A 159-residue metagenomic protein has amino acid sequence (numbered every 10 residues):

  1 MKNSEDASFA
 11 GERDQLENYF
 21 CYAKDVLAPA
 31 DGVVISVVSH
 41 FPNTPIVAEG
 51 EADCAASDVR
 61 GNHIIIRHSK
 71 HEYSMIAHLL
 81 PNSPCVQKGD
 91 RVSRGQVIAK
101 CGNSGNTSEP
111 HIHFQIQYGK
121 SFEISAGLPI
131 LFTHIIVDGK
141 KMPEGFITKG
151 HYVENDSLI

Functional and structural regions predicted by a protein language model:
M1-R60, L158-I159: Surface-exposed, glycine-biased beta-strand/turn segments
G11, I65-A77: Short, basic/aromatic beta-hairpin or loop at an interaction surface
G32, G95, F114: Divalent metal-coordination and catalytic microenvironments
S36, H78-P81, N103, Y118 (+1 more regions): A residue-level detector for short acidic-glycine micro-motifs
G50-E51, S93-G105: Short hydrophobic beta/alpha edge segments that flank linear recognition/processing sites
D53-A56, D90, Q115-I159: Acidic, glycine-rich catalytic/binding loops that coordinate metals and/or anionic ligands
E72-G95: Short histidine-centered loop motifs in beta-beta connectors
C85-Q87, N103-P110: Short glycine/proline-centered loop/turn elements that form peptide/ligand docking sites
